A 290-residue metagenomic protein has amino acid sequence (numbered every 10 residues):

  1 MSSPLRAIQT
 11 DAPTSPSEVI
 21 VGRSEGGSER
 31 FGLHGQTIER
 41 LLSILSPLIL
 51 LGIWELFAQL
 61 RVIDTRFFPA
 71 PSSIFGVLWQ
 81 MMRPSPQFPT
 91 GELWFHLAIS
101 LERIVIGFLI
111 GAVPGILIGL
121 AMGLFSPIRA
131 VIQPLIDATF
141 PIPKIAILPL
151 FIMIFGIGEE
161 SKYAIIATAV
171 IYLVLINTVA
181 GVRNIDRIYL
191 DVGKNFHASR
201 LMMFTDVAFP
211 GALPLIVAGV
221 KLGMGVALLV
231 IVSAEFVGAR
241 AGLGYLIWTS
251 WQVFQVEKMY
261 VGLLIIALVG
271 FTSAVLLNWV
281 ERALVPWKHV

Functional and structural regions predicted by a protein language model:
M1-L48, V275-V290: Transmembrane alpha-helical segments of polytopic membrane transport and secretion proteins
G27-Q36, L60-L109: Periplasmic/extracellular loop-to-transmembrane helix junction in inner-membrane transport proteins
F95, I99-R103, M153-V174, A212 (+2 more regions): Loop-to-helix entry region at the N-terminal start of transmembrane alpha-helices in multi-pass membrane transporters
I106-I136: Transmembrane-helix boundary motif in ABC transporter permease subunits
Q133-L173, A180-G181: Generic hydrophobic transmembrane alpha-helix motif, especially the helices
A164, T168, L201-S233, Y260-V261 (+2 more regions): Transmembrane alpha-helices
L173, N177-G219, I247: Short cytoplasmic-facing helical segments at TM-TM junctions of multi-pass membrane proteins
G244-W279: Hydrophobic alpha-helical transmembrane segments of polytopic membrane proteins
